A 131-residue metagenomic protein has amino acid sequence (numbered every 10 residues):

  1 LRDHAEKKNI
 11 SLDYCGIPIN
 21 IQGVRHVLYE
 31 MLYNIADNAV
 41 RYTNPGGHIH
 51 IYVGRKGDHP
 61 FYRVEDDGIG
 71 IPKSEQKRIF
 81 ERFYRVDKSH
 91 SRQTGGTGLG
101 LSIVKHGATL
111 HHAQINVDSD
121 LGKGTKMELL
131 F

Functional and structural regions predicted by a protein language model:
R2-Y14: Short conserved segments within the C-terminal catalytic ATPase subdomain
G16, N20-H26: Conserved micro-motifs of the catalytic ATP-binding
A39-V40: Short helix-loop "hinge" at the ATP-lid/N-box region of the Bergerat-fold HATPase_c
G46-D58: Short beta-strand/loop element within the Bergerat-fold HATPase_c
D66: Acidic ATP/Mg2+-coordinating residue in the GHKL
I71-R85, K105: Short conserved segment of the HATPase_c
H112-A113: Conserved glycine-rich
